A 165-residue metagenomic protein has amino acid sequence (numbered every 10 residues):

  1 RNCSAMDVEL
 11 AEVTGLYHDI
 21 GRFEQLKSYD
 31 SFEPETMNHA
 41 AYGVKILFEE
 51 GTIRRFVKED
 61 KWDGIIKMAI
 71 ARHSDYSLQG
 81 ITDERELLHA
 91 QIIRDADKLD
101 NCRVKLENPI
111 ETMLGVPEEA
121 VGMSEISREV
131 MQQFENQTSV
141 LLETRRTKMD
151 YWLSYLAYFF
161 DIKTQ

Functional and structural regions predicted by a protein language model:
R1, M37-T52: An active-site-proximal "capping" alpha-helix that borders the catalytic cofactor pocket
R1-E9, Y17, D75-Y76, G80-Q165: Divalent metal-dependent phosphate-bond-processing catalytic cores, especially two-metal-ion Mg2+/Mn2+ enzymes that act
N2-A5, R22-Y29, E49-I53: Short helix-loop boundary/capping segments at the starts of domains
V8-E35, G43, I65-Y76: His-Asp-centered metal-binding catalytic motifs of divalent-metal-dependent phosphohydrolases/nucleases
H39, G43, W62, I66 (+2 more regions): Internal, well-ordered alpha-helical segments in soluble enzyme and binding-protein domains
V57-K58, W62, M68-E84: An acidic, phosphate/nucleotide-engaging active-site surface
